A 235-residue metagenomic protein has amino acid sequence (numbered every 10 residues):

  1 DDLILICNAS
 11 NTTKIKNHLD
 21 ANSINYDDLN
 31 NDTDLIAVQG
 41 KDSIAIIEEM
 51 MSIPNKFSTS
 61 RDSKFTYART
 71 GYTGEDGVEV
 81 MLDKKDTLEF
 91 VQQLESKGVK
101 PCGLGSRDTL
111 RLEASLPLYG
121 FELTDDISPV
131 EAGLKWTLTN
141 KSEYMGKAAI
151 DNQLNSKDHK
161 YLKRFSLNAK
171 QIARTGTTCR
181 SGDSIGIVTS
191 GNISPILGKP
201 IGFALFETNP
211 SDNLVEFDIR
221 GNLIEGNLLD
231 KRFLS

Functional and structural regions predicted by a protein language model:
D1-S235: Conserved, structured C-terminal
